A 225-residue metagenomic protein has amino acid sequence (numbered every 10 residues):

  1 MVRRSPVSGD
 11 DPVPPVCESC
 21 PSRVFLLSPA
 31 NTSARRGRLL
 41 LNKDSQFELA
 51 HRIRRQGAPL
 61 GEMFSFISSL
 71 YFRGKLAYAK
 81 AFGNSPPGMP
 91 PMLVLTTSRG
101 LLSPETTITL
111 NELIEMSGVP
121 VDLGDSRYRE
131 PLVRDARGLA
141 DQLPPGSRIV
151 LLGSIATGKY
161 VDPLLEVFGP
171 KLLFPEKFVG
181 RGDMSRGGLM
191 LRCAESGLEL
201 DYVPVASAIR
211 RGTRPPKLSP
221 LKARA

Functional and structural regions predicted by a protein language model:
V2-A225: Peripheral peptide segments
